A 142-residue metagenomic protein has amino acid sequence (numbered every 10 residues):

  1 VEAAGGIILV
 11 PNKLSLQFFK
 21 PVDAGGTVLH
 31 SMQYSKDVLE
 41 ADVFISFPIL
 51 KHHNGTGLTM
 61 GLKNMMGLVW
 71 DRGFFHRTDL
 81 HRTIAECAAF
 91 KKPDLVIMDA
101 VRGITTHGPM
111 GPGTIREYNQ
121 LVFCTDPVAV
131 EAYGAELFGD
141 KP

Functional and structural regions predicted by a protein language model:
V1-P142: N-terminal and secondary-structure boundary signal
